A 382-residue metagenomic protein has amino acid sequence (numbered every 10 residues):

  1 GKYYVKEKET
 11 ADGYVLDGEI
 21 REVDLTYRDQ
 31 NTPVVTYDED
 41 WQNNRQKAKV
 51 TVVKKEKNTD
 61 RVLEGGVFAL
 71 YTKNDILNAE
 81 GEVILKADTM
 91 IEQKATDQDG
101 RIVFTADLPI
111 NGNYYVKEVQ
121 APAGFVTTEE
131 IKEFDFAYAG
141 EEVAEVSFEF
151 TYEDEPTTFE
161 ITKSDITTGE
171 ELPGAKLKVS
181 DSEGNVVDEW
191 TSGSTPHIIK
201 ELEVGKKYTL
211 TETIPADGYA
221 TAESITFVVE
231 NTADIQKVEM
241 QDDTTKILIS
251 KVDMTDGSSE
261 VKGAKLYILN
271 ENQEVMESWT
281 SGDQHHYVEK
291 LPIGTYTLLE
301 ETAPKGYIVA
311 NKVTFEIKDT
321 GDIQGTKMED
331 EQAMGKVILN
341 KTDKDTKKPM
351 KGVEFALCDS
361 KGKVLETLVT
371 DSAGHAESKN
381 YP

Functional and structural regions predicted by a protein language model:
G1-P382: Solvent-exposed loop/turn and edge beta-strand elements of beta-rich ligand-binding domains
